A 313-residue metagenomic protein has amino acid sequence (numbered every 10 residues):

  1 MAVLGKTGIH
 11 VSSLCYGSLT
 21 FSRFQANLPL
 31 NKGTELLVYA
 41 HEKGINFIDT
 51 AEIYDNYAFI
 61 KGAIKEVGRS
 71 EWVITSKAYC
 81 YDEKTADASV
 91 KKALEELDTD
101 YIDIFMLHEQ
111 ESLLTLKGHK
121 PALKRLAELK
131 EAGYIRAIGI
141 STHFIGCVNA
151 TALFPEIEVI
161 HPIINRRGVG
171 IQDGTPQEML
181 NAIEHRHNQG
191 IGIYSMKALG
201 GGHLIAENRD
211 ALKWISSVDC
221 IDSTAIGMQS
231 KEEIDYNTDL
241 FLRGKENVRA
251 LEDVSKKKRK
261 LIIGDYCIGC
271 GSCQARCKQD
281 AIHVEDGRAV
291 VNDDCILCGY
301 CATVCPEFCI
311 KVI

Functional and structural regions predicted by a protein language model:
M1-E71: N-terminal binding-site loop/beta-alpha segment at the start of enzyme catalytic domains that lines or forms
L4, Y16, I48, I60 (+7 more regions): Conserved, mostly hydrophobic/aromatic
G5-V11, E42, I60-E71, K91-D100 (+2 more regions): Acidic (Asp/Glu)-rich catalytic clusters
F24-L28, D49-A58, Y79-A86, L113-K117 (+2 more regions): Acidic-and-aromatic substrate-binding clefts and catalytic sites of carbohydrate-active enzymes
A26-A40, E83-D98, T142-A150, A206-W214 (+1 more regions): Short, acidic/polar
L94-L113: Active-site groove signature of glycoside hydrolases
Q110-R259, G264-D265, S272, V284 (+2 more regions): Beta/alpha (TIM)-barrel catalytic core signal, keyed to glycine-rich beta->alpha loops juxtaposed to Asp/Glu that bind
S272-R288, Y300-I313: Iron-sulfur cluster-binding cysteine motifs and their immediate structural context in ferredoxin-like electron-transfer
